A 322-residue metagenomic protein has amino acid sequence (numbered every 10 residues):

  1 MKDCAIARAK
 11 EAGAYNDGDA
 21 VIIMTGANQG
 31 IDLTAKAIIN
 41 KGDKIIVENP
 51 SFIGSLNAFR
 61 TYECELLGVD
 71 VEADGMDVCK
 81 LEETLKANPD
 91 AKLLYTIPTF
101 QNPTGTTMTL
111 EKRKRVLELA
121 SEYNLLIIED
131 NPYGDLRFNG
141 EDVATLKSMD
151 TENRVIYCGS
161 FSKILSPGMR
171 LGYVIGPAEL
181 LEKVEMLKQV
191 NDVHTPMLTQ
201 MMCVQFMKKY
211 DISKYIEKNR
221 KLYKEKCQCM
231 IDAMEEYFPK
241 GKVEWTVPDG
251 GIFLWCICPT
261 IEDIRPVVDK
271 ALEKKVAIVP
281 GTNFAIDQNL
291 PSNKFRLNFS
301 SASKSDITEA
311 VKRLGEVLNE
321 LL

Functional and structural regions predicted by a protein language model:
M1-Y123, I128, G134-L136, E141-M149 (+2 more regions): Conserved core of the PLP fold type I
Y62, E122-Y123, N153, K274 (+1 more regions): Helix C-cap/helix->beta junction micro-motif
T151-K221: Conserved core segment of the aminotransferase class I/II
P177-A178, K208, I257-P259, S300-A302: Residue-level recognition of strand-loop junctions within catalytic nucleotide-signaling folds
V204, R220-I231, V243-I257, V267-D269: Conserved glycine-rich beta-strand-loop-beta hairpin in the small C-terminal domain of fold type I
E273, N289-L322: PLP-dependent enzyme catalytic core of the Aspartate aminotransferase-like
